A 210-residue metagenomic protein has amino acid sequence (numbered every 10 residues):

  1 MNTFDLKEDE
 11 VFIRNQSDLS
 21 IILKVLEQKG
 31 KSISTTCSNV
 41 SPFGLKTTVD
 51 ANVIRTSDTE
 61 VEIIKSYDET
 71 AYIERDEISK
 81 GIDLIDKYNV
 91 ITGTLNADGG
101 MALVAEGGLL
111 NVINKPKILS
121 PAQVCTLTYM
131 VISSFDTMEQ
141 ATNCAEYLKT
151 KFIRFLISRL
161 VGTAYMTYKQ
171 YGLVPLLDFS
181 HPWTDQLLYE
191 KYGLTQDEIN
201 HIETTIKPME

Functional and structural regions predicted by a protein language model:
M1-E198: C-terminal substrate-recognition regions of SAM-dependent nucleic acid methyltransferases
I202-E210: Short, amphipathic C-terminal "tail helix"
